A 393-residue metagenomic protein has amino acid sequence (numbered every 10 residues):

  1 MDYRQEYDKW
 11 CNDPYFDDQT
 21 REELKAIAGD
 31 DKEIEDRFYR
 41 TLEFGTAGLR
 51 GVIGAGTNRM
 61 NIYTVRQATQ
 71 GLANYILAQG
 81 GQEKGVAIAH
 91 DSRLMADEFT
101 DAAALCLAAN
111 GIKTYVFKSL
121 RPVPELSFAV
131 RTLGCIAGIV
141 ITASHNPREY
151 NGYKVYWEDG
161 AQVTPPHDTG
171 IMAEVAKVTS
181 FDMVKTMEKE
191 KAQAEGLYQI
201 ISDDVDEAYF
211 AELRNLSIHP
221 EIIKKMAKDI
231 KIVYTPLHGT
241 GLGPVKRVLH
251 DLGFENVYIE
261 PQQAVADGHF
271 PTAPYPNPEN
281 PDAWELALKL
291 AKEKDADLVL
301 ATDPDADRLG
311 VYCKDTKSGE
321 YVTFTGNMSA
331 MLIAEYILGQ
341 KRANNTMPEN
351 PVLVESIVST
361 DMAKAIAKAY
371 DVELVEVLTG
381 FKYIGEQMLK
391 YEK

Functional and structural regions predicted by a protein language model:
Y7-A103, A192-K228, T240: An N-terminal, well-structured beta->alpha segment
C11, E33-F38, L42, N151-A283 (+1 more regions): Gly/Ser/Thr-enriched, mixed-charge loops and adjacent short helices that form phosphate/oxyanion-binding elements
T64-G71, E125, A208-E212, A283-L286 (+3 more regions): Well-ordered alpha-helical segments embedded in enzymatic catalytic cores
L77-G81, A108-Y115, L133-A137, F181 (+7 more regions): Secondary-structure transition/capping motifs at alpha-helix termini and the adjoining loop/turn into the next element
E83-D91, K231-Y234, P351-I357: Short glycine-rich phosphate-binding loop at a beta-alpha junction
A87-Y150, G253-V311: N-terminal small/polar loop signature for handling phosphorylated ligands or for N-terminal nucleophile
F99-L107, Y150-W157, D307-N327, A363: Short Gly/Thr/Asp-enriched flexible loops that form oxyanion-binding sites at enzyme active sites
K118, T179-I201, D315-K393: Proline/glycine-rich low-complexity loops and linkers
